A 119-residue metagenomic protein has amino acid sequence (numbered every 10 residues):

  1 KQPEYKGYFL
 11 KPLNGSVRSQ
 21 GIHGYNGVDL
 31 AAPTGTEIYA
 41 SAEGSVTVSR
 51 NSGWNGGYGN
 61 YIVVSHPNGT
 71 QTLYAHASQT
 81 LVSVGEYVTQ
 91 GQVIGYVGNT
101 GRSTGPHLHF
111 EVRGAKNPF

Functional and structural regions predicted by a protein language model:
K1-L10, A31, T80-Q92, E111-F119: Acidic, glycine-rich catalytic/binding loops that coordinate metals and/or anionic ligands
K1-N60, Q90, N99, S103: Surface-exposed, glycine-biased beta-strand/turn segments
Q20-D29, V64, H76, Q90 (+3 more regions): Residue-level signal for functionally critical sites in structured catalytic/ligand-binding pockets
S41-L81, S103-G114: Zn2+-dependent peptidoglycan hydrolase active-site motif and core
